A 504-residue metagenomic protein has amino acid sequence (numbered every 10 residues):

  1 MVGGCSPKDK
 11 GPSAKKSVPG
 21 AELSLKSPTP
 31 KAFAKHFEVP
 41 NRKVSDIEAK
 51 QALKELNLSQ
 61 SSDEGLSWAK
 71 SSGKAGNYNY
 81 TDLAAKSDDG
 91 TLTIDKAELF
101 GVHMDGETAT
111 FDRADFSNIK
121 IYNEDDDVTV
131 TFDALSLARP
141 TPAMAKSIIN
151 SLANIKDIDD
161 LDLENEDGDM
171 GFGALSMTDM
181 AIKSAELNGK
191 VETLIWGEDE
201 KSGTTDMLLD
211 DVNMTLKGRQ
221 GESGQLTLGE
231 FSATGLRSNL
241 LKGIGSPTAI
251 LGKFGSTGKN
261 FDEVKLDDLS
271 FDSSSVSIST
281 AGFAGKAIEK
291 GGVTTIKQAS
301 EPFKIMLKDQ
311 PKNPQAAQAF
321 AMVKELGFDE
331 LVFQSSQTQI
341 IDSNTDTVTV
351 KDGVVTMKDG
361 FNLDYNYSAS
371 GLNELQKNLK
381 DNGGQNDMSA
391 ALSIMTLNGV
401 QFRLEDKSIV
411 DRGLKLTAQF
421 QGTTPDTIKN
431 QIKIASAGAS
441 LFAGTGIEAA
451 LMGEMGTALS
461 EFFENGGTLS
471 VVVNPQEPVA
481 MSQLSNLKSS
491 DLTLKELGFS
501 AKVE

Functional and structural regions predicted by a protein language model:
V2-G4: C-terminal motif of bacterial Sec signal peptides marking the signal peptidase cleavage site
P7-E504: Glycine-rich, small/hydroxylated-residue low-complexity segments
